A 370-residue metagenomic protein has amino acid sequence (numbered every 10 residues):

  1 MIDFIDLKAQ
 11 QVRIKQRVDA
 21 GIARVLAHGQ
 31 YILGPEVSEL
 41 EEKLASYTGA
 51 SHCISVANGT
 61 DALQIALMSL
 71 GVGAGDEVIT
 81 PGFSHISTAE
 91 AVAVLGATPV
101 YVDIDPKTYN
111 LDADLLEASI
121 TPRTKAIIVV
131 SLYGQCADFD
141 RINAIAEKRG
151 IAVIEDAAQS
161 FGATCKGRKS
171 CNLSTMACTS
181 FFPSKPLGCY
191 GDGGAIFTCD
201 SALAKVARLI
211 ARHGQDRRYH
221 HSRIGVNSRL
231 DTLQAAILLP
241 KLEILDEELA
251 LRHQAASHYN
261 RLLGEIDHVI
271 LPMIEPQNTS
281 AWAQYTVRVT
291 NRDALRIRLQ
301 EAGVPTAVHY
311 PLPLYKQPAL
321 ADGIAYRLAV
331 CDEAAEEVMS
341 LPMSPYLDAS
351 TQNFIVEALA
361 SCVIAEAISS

Functional and structural regions predicted by a protein language model:
M1-Q30, P35, P342: N-terminal "arm"/small-domain region of PLP-dependent enzymes with the aminotransferase-like
Q10, I32, S84, K107-T108 (+3 more regions): Glycine-/small-residue-rich active-site loops that bind phosphorylated ligands and cofactors
G29-E77, T88-L95, Y101-D103, R168 (+1 more regions): Phosphate-binding glycine-rich loop
V37-K43, Y47-S51, D114, A126-V130 (+3 more regions): PLP-dependent aminotransferase class I/II
I54, I79, V100, A152-I154 (+3 more regions): Structural detector of well-ordered beta-strand residues that form the stable sheet scaffold of enzyme domains
M68-A157, T164: PLP-dependent aminotransferase-like
A91-V92, I145, K169, P186 (+1 more regions): Hydrophobic/aromatic ligand-binding patch that stacks against planar heteroaromatic rings of cofactors or nucleotides
E155-Y190, R218-S222, I270: Conserved active-site segment immediately N-terminal to the catalytic lysine that forms the internal aldimine
